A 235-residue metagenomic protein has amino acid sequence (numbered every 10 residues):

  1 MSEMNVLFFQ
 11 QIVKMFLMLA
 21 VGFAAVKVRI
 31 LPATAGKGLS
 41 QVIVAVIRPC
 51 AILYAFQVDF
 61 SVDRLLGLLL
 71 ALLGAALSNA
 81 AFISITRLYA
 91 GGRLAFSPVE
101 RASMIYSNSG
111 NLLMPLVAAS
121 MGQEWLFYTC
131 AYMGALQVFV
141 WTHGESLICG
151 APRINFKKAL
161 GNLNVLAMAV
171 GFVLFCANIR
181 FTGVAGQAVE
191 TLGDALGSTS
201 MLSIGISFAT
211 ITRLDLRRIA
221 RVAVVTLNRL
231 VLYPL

Functional and structural regions predicted by a protein language model:
M1-L235: Alpha-helical transmembrane segments of multi-pass small-molecule/ion transporters
